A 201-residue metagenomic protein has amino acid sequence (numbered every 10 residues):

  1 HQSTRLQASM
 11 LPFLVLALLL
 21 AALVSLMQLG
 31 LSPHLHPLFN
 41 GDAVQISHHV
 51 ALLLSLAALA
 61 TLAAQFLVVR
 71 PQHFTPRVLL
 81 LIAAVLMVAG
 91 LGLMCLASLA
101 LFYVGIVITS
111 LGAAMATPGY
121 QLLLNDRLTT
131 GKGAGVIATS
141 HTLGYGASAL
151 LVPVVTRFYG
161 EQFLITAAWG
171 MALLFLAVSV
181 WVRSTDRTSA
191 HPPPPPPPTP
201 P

Functional and structural regions predicted by a protein language model:
H1-V15, P200-P201: Juxtamembrane intracellular "pre-TM" segments in multi-pass secondary transporters
L18, L101-M115: Hydrophobic core of transmembrane alpha-helices in multi-pass small-molecule transporters, especially MFS/SLC-type
L29-H49: Short amphipathic helix-loop junctions that connect adjacent transmembrane helices in Major Facilitator Superfamily/SLC
V44, V154-A172: A membrane-interface helix-boundary motif in multi-pass transporters
H49-Q72: Transmembrane alpha-helices of Major Facilitator/SLC transporters
V78-G92, W169: Structural signature of the two symmetry-related core transmembrane helices
A114-L128: Intracellular juxtamembrane helix-capping segments at the cytosolic ends of symmetry-related transmembrane helices
L128-G160: A late C-terminal transmembrane helix in Major Facilitator Superfamily
